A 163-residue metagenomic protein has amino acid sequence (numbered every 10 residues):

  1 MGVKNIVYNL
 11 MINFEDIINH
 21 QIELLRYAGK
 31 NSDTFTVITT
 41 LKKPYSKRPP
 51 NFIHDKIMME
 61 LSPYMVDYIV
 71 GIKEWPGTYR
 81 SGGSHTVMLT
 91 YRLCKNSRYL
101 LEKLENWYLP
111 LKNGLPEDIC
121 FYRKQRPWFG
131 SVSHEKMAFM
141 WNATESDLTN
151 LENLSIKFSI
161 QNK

Functional and structural regions predicted by a protein language model:
M1-K163: Structured alpha/beta or helical-core interaction and ligand-binding surfaces enriched in interleaved
